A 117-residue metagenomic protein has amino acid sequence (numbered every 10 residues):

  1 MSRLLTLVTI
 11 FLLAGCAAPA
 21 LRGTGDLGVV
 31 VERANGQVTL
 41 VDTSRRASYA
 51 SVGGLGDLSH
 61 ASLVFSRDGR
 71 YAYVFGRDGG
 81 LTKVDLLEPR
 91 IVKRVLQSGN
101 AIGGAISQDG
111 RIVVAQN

Functional and structural regions predicted by a protein language model:
L5-G15: Bacterial N-terminal signal peptides
C16-N117: Predominantly soluble domains enriched in secretory-pathway, periplasmic, or organellar proteins
